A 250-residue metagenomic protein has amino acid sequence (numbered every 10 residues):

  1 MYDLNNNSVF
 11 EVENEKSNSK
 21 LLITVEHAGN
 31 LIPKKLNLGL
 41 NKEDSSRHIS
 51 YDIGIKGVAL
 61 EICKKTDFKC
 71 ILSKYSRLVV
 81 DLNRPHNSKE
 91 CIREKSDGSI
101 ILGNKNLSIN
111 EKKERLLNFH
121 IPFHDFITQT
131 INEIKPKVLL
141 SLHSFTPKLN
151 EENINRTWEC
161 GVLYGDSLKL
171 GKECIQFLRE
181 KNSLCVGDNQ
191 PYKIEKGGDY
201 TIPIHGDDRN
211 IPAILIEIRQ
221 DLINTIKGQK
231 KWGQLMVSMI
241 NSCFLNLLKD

Functional and structural regions predicted by a protein language model:
M1-D250: N-terminal catalytic or cofactor-binding beta/alpha core of small enzyme domains
